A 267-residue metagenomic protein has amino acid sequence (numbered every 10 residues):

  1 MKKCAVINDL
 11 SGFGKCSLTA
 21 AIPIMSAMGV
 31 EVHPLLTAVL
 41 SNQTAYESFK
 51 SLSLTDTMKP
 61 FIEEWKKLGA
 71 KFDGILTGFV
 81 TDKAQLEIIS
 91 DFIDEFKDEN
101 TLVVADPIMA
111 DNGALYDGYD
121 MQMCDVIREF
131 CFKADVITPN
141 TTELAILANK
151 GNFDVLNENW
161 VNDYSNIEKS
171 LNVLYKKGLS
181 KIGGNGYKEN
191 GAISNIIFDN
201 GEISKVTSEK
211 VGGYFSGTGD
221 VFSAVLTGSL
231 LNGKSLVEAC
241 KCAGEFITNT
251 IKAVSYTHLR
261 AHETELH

Functional and structural regions predicted by a protein language model:
M1-A105, M109-D117: Conserved N-terminal subdomain of the carbohydrate kinase-like
S11, A38-L40, T81, M109-D111 (+4 more regions): Glycine-rich beta-alpha junction loops
P60, E129, E238-F246: A non-catalytic, amphipathic alpha-helix used as a structural packing/dimerization or gating element in enzyme scaffolds
D117-I203, V237: Conserved phosphate/ATP/ADP-binding segment of small-molecule kinases
S204-S216: Short pre-catalytic strand/loop immediately N-terminal to key active-site residues, enriched for Gly-Thr
Y214-L236: Short, small-residue alpha-helix embedded
F246-Y256: Short arginine-rich
T257-L266: Conserved small/polar residues in nucleotide/adenosyl-binding loops
